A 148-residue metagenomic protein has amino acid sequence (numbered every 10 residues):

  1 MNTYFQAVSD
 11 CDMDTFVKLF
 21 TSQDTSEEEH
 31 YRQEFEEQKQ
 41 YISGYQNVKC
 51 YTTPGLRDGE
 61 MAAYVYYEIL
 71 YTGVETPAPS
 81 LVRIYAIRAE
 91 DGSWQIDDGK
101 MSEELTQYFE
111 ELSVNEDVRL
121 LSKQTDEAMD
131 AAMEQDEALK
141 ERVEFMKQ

Functional and structural regions predicted by a protein language model:
M1-T15, Q135, R142: Short, aromatic-enriched amphipathic alpha-helices that serve as compact interaction elements
F5-S9, T21-T25, Y71, D91: Sec-exported extracytoplasmic/periplasmic mature domains
V8-S9, F35, Y45, K49 (+2 more regions): Generic alpha-helical secondary structure signal
D14-Y67, G73-A78: Short solvent-exposed beta->alpha transition segments
Q33-F35, S80-V82, L112-E116: Short, charged/polar low-complexity linear motifs in solvent-exposed/disordered segments
T72-T76, Q95, L105: Intrinsically disordered, low-complexity acidic/polar segments
P79-I96: A short, surface-exposed beta-strand/turn
I96-Q148: Low-complexity, intrinsically disordered terminal/linker segments enriched in charged and Gly/Pro repeats
